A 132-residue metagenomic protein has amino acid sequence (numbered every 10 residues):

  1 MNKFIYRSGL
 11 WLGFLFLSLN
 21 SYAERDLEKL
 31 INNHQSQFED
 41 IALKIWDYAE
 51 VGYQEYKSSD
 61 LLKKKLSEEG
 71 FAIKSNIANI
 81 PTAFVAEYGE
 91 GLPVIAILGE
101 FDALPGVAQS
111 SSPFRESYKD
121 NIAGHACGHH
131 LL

Functional and structural regions predicted by a protein language model:
M1-G9: Bacterial N-terminal signal peptides that target proteins for export
E24-H125: Acidic/His- and Gly-rich active-site-bordering loop/insert found across diverse amide/peptide-bond hydrolases
A126-L132: Active-site alpha-helical elements of protease catalytic centers
